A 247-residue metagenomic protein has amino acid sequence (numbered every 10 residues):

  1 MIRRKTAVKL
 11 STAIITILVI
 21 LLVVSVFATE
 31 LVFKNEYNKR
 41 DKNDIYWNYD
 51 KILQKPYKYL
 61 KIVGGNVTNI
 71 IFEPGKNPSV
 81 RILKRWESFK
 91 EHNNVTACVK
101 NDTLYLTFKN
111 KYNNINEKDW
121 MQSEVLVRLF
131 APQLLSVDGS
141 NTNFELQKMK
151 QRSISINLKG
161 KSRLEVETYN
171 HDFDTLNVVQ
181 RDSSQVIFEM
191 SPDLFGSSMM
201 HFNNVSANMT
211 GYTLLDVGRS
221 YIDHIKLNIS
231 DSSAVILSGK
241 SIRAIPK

Functional and structural regions predicted by a protein language model:
M1-S140, F144-K159, R163-E167, L176-V179 (+4 more regions): Intrinsically disordered, low-complexity terminal regions
N203: Nucleotide donor/acceptor-binding cores
